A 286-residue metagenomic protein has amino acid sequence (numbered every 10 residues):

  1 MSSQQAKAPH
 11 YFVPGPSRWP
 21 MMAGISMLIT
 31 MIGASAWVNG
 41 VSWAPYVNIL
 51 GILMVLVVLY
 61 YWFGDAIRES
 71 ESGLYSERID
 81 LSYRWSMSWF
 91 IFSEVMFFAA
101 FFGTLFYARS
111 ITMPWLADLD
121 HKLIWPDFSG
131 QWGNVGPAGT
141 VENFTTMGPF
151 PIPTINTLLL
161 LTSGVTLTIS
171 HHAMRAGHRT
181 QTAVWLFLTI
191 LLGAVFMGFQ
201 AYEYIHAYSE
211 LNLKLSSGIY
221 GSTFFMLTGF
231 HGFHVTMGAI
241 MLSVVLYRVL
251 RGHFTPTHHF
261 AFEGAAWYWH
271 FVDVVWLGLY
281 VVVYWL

Functional and structural regions predicted by a protein language model:
M1-L286: ...captures the hydrophobic TM-helix bundle architecture rather than a specific catalytic motif, and can also fire on
